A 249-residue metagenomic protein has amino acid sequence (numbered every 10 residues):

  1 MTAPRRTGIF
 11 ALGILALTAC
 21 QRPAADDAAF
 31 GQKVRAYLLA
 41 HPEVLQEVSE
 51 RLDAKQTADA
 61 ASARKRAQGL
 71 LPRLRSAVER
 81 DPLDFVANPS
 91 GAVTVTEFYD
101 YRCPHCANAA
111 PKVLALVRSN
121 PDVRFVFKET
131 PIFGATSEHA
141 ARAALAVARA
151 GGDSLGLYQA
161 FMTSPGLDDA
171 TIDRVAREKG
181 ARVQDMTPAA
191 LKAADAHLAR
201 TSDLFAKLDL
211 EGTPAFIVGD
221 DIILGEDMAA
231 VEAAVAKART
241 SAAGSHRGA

Functional and structural regions predicted by a protein language model:
M1-A3: N-terminal secretory signal peptides that target proteins for export/translocation
T7-I9: N-terminal export leaders
L17-A19: C-terminal motif of bacterial Sec signal peptides marking the signal peptidase cleavage site
Q21-K65: Protein-protein interaction and targeting regions used for scaffolding, dimerization, and localization
R22-G31, R35, E178-A249: C-terminal cap of thioredoxin/glutaredoxin-like
A29, K33, A40-E47, N108 (+8 more regions): Extracytoplasmic/secreted proteins, especially bacterial periplasmic and envelope-associated proteins
L74-V93, V117-R118, A249: A short beta-strand-turn-helix
T96, Y101, A107-Q184, A206-E211 (+1 more regions): Structural alpha/beta surface segment adjacent to cysteine/selenocysteine redox centers across thiol/disulfide enzymes
